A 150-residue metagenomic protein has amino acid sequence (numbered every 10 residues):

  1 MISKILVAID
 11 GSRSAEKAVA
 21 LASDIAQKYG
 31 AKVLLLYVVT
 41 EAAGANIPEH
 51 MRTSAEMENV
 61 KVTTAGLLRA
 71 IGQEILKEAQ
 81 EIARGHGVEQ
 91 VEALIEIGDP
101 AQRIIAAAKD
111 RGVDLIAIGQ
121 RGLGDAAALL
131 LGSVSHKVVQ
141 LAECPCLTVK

Functional and structural regions predicted by a protein language model:
S3-M57, H86, Q90: Small/aliphatic-rich secondary-structure junction motif
Y37, Q120-R121, K150: Short secondary-structure boundary segments
A42-A43, P100, D125: Generic structural signal for helix capping and beta-alpha/helix-loop junctions
A55-I71: A short acidic, glycine-rich active-site loop that binds or catalyzes chemistry on phosphate/adenosine moieties
I75-I116: Structural beta-alpha unit
K109, L115-Q140: Glycine-rich, Arg-bearing micro-motifs that act as flexible, cationic patches
C144-V149: Short, flexible loop segments at boundaries between secondary-structure elements
